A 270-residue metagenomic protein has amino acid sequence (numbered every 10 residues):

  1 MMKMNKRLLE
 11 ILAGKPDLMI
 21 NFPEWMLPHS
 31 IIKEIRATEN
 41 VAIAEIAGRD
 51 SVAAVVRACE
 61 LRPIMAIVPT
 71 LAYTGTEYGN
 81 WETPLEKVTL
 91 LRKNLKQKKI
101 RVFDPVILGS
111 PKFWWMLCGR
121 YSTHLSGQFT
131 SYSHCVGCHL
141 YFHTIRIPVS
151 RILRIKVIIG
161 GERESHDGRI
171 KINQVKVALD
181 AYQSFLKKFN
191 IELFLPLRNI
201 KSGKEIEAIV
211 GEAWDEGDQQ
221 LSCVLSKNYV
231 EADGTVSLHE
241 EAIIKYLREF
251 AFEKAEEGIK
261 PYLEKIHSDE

Functional and structural regions predicted by a protein language model:
M2-E270: Nucleotide-activated chemistry modules centered on ATP-dependent adenylation/adenylyltransferase
